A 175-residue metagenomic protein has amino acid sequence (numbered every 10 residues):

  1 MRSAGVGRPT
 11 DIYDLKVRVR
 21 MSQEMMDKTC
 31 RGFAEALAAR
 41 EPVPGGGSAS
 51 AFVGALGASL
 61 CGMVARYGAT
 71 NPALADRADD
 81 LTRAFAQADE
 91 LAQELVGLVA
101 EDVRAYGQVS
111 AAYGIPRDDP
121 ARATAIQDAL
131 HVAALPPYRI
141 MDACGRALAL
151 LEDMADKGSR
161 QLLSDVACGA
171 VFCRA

Functional and structural regions predicted by a protein language model:
M1-M25: Long, contiguous binding/interaction regions
M25-P44: Short, hydrophobic/aliphatic alpha-helical segments
A34-L37, V53, V64, D102 (+1 more regions): Short alpha-helical scaffolding segments that buttress acidic/His motifs in well-ordered protein cores
A39-G62, L162-A175: Conserved phosphate/anionic-ligand binding catalytic regions in large, soluble enzymes, centered on
M63-A75: Transmembrane signal-anchor/signal-peptide helices with a preference for the extracytoplasmic
P72-G114: A structural-propensity feature for long, helix-poor, extended segments
D102-V171, A175: Amphipathic alpha-helical interface segments
